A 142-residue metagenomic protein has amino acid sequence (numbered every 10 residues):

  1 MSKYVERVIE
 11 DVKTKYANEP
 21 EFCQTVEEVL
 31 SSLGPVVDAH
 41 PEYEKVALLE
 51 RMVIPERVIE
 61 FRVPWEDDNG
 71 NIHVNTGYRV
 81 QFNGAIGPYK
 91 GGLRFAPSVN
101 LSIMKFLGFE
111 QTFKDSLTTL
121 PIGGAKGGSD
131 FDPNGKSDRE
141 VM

Functional and structural regions predicted by a protein language model:
M1-M142: N-terminal ligand-binding/catalytic initiation module
